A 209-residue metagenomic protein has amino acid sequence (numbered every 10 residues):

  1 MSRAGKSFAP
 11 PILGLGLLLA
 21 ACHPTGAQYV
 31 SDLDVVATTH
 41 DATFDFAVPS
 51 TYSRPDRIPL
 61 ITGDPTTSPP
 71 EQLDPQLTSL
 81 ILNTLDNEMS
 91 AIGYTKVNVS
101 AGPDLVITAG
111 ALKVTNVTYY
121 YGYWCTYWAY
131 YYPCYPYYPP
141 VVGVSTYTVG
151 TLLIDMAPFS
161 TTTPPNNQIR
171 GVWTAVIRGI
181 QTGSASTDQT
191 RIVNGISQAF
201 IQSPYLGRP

Functional and structural regions predicted by a protein language model:
M1-I12: Bacterial N-terminal signal peptides that target proteins for export
L18-A21: C-terminal motif of bacterial Sec signal peptides marking the signal peptidase cleavage site
H23-T43, S145-D155, S160-V172, I177-P209: C-terminal/domain-edge helix-coil "capping" segments
D32-P65: Compositionally biased P/S/T/G-rich terminal and signal peptide-adjacent segments that lie outside catalytic cores
F44-F46, P69-I81, V99, V142-T148 (+1 more regions): Extracytoplasmic/periplasmic, Sec-exported soluble proteins
P49, M89, G102-V106, Y147-T151 (+1 more regions): Extracytoplasmic
R54-V114: N-terminal segment of the mature soluble domain
A109-P164: Surface-exposed short loop/turn segments
